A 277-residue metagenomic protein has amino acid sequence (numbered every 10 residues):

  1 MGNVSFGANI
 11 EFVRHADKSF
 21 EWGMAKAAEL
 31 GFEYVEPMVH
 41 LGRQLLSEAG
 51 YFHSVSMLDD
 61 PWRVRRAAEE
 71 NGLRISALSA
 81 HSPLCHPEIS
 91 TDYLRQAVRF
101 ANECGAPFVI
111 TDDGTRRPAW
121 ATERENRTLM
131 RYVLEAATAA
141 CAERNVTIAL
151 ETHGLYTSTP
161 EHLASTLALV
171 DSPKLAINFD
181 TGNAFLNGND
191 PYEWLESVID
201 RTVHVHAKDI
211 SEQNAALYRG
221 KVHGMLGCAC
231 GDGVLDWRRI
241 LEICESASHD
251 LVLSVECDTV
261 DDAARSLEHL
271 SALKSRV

Functional and structural regions predicted by a protein language model:
M1-Y34, E69-N71, P87, T157-V277: Histidine-acidic metal/acid-base catalytic patches
I10, A80-S82, D113, L150-T152 (+2 more regions): Short glycine-centered, acidic/aromatic-flanked micro-motifs in structured strand/loop junctions that mark active-site
W22, A28, P61-N71, P83-I177 (+1 more regions): Active-site acidic/histidine proton-transfer and metal-coordination neighborhood in alpha/beta enzyme cores
L30, E36-S47, L73, A77-S79 (+1 more regions): Short, conserved active-site loops that position catalytic residues or coordinate cofactors/metal ions across diverse
E36, A77, I110, A149 (+2 more regions): Conserved beta-strand positions in the central sheet of alpha/beta enzyme cores
E36-R63, R116-A119: Glycine-rich, proline-tolerant flexible connector loops at the mouths of alpha/beta enzymes
H40, P83, G114, I210 (+1 more regions): Flexible loop residues that form catalytic and substrate-binding hotspots at small-molecule/glycan-binding clefts
A49-V55, R124-E125, H223-A229: Short glycine-enriched, charge-decorated loop/helix-capping segments at active-site entrances that position
